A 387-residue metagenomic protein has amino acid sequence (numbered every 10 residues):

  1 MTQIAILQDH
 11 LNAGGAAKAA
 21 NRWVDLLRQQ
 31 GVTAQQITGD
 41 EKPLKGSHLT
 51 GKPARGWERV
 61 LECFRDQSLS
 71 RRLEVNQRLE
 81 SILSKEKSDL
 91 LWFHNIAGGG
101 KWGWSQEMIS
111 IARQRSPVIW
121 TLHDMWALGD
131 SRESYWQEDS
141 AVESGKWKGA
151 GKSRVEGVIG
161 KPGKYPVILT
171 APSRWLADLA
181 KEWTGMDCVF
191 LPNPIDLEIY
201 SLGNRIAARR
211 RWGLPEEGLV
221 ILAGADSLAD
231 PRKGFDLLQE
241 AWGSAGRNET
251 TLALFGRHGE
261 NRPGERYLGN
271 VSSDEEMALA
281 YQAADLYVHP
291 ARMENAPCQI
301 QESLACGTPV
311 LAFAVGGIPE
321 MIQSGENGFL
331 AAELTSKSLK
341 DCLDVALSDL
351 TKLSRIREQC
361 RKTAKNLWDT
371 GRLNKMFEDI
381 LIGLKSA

Functional and structural regions predicted by a protein language model:
T170, P215-K233, Q239-W242: Conserved donor-binding/catalytic core segment of Leloir-type glycosyltransferases
W175, P194: Carbohydrate-associated surface elements
I195-R211: Acidic anion/phosphate-binding donor-loop and adjacent secondary structure in glycosyltransferase catalytic cores
L279-A284: Short alpha-helical donor nucleotide-sugar binding micro-motif in glycosyltransferases
R292: Aromatic "clamp/platform" in nucleotide-sugar-dependent glycosyltransferases that forms part of the donor/acceptor
P309-A312: Short hydrophobic beta-strand element within catalytic cores of glycosyltransferases and related nucleotide-activated
S324-G325, F329-S336, V345-T351: Conserved acidic donor-binding segment of nucleotide-sugar-dependent glycosyltransferases
S338, T351-I382: A charged, aromatic-enriched C-terminal amphipathic alpha-helix characteristic of glycosyltransferases across folds
